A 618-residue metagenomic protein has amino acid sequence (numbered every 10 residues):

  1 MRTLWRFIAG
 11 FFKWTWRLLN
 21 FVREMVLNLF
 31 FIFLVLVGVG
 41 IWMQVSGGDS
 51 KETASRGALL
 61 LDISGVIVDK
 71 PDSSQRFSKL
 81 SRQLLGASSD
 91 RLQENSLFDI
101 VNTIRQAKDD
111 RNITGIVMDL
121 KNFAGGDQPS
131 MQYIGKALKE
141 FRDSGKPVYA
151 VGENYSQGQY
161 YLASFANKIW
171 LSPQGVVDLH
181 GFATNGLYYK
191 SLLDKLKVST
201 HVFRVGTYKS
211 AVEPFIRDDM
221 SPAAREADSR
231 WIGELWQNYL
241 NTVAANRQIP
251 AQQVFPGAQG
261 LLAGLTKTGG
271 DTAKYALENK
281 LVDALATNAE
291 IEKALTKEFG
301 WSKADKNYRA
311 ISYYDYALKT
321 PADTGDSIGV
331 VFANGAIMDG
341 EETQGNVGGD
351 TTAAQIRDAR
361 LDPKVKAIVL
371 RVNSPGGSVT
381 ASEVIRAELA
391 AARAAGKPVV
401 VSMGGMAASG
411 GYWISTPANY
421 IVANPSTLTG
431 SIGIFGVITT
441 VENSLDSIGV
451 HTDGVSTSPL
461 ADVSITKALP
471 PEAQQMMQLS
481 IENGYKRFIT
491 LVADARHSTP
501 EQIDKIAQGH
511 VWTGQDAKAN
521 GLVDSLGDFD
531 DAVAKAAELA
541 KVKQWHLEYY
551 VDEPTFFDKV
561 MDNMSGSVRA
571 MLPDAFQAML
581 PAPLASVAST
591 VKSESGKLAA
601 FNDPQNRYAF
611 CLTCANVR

Functional and structural regions predicted by a protein language model:
M1-V22: N-terminal Lys/Arg-rich, disordered targeting/topogenic segments
R2, D323-I328, F332-K364, D552-R618: Intrinsic disorder and flexible/low-complexity segments
R23-W42: Hydrophobic membrane-insertion alpha-helices, especially the h-region of bacterial N-terminal signal peptides
G40-S55: Aromatic-capped interface at the extracytoplasmic side of an N-terminal signal-anchor transmembrane helix
E52, L59-G186, K195, T320-S444: Cleft-lining beta-strand/loop regions that shape enzyme active-site pockets
G186, K190-A294, E442-A540, Q544 (+1 more regions): Charged, glycine-interspersed solvent-exposed loop segments at helix/strand-loop junctions that cap or gate access
I291-V330, I385, K543, D562: Extracytoplasmic and endomembrane cell-envelope/extracellular-matrix remodeling and assembly machinery
D531-N563: C-terminal intrinsically disordered, low-complexity extensions immediately downstream of enzyme catalytic cores
